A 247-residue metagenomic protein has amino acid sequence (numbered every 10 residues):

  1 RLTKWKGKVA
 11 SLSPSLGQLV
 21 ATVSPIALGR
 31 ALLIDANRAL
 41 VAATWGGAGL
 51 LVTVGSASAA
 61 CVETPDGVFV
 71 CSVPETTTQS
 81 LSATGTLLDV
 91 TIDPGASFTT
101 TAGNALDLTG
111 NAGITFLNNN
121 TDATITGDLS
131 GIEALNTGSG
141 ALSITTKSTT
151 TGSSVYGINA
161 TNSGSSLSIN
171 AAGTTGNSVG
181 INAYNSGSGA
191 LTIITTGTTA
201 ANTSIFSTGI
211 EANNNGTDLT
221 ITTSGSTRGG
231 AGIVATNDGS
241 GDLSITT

Functional and structural regions predicted by a protein language model:
R1-G46: Bacterial Sec-dependent N-terminal signal peptides
W5-V9, R38, N120, S163 (+6 more regions): N-terminal cationic leader/targeting segments used for protein routing and processing
R38, T53-A60: Sec/Tat signal peptide C-region and signal peptidase I cleavage site
A43, G49-G55: Terminal targeting and flexible regions in eukaryotic proteins, enriched in but not limited to LRR-containing proteins
P65, F69-T77, L81-G103, N118-L129 (+5 more regions): Beta-strand-rich solenoid/repeat architectures in extracellular/passenger domains of polysaccharide-targeting enzymes
T78-T84, G103-N111, S130-N136, Y156-N162 (+3 more regions): Glycine-rich beta-solenoid repeat tracts in large extracellular/virion proteins
